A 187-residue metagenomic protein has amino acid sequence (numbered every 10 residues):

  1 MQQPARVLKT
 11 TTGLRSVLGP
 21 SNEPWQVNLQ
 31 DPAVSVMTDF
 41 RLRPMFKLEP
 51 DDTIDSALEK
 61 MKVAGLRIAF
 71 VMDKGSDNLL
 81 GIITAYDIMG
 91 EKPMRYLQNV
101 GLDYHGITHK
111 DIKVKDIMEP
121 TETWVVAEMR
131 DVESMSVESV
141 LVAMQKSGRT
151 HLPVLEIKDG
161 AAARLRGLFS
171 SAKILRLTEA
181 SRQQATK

Functional and structural regions predicted by a protein language model:
M1-K187: Tandem CBS (Cystathionine beta-synthase) repeat/Bateman regulatory domains
